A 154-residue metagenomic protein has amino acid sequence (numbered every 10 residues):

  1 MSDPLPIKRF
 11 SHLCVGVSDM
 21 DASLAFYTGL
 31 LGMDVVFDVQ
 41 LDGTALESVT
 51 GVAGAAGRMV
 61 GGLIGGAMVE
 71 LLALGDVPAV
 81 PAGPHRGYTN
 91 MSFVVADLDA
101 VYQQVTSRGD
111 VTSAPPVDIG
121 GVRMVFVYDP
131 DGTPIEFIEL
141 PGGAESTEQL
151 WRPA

Functional and structural regions predicted by a protein language model:
M1-P6, H12-V15, F93, D99-A154: Vicinal oxygen chelate
S2-P4, D38-V39, A79-G83, S107: A short alpha-helix capping/helix-coil boundary motif
R9-S18, A56-Q104, R123-Y128: Vicinal oxygen chelate
G16-G66: Core segments of cupin and vicinal oxygen chelate
V36, E70, S113-A114: A local structural micro-motif
G43-A45, A79, V122, A144: Generic structural signal for helix capping and beta-alpha/helix-loop junctions
S48-A53, S92-V94, P115-P116: Short linear motifs in intrinsically disordered
